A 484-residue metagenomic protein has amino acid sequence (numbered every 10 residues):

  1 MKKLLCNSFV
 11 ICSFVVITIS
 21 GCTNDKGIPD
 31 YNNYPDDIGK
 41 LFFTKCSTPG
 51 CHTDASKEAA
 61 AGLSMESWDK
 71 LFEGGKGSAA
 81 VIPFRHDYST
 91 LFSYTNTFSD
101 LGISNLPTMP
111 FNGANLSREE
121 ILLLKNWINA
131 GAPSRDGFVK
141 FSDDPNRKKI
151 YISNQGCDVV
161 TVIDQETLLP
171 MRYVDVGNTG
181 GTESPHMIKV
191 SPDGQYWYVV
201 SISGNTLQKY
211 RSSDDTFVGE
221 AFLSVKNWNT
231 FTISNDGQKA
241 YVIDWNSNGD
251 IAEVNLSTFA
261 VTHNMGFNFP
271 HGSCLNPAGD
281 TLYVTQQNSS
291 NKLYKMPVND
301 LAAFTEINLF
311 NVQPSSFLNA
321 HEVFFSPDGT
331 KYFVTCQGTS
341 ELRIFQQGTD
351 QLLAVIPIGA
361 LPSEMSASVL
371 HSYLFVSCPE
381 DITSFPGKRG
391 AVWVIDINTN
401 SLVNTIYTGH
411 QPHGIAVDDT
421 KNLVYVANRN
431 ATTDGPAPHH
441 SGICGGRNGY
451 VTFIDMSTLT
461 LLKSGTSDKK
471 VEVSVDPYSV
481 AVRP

Functional and structural regions predicted by a protein language model:
M1-C22: Sec-dependent bacterial lipoprotein signal peptides
K3, I11-C12, I121, N319 (+1 more regions): Generic hydrophobic-segment detector
L4, G21-C22, G27-P29, L91 (+4 more regions): Intrinsic disorder/low-complexity signature
C22-K148: Aromatic- and Gly/Pro-enriched helix-to-coil junctions and flexible linker segments
F98, P110-N112, A132-P484: Predominantly soluble domains enriched in secretory-pathway, periplasmic, or organellar proteins
